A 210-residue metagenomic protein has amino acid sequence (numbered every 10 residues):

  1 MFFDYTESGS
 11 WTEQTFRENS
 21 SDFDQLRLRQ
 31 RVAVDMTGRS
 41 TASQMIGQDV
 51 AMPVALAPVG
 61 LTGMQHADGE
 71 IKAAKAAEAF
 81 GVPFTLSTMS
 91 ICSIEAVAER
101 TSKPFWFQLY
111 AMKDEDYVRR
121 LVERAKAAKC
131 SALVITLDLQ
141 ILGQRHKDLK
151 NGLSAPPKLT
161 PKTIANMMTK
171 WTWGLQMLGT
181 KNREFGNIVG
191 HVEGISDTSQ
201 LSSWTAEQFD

Functional and structural regions predicted by a protein language model:
M1-G47, L153-E207: An N-cap/entry alpha-helix motif that binds or orients negatively charged groups
M1-T136, Q140: N-terminal capping/small domains of soluble enzymes
V122-W173: Internal hydrophobic scaffold segments of catalytic domains
D210: Oxyanion-binding "anion nests"
